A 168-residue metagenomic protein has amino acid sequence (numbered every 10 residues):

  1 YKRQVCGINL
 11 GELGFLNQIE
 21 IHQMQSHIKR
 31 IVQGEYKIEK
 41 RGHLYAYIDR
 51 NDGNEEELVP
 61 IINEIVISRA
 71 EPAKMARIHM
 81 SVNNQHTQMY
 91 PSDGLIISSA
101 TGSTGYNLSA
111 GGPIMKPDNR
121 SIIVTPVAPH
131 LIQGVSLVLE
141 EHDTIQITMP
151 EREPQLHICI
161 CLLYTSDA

Functional and structural regions predicted by a protein language model:
Y1-Q4, Y164-A168: Conserved small/polar residues in nucleotide/adenosyl-binding loops
R3-F15: Gly/Ser-rich helix-loop-strand patches that form or flank binding pockets for ribonucleotide-derived cofactors
L13-D93: Catalytic core of DAGKc-family lipid kinases
K40-L44, I61-N63, K74-I78, D93-L95 (+4 more regions): A generic structural signal for short beta-strands and their flanking turns/coil linkers
I67, N83-H86, V135-S166: ATP/nucleoside-binding phosphotransfer catalytic cores, i.e., glycine-rich phosphate-binding loops
E71, T101, E151-E153: A generic beta-sheet turn/junction motif
M80, G102, I158: Short aromatic-centered micro-motifs
M89-D93, I97-Q133: Gly/Ser/Thr-rich active-site loops/lids in small-molecule metabolic enzymes that frequently grip phosphoryl groups
